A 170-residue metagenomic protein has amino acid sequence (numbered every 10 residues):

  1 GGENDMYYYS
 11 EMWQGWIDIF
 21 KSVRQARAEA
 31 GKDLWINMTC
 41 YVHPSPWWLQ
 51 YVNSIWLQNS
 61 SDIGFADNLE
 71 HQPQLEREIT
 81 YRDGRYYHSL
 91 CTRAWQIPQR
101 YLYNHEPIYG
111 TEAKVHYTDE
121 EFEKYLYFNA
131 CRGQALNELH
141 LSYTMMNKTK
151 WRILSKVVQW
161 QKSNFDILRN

Functional and structural regions predicted by a protein language model:
G1-M6: Short acidic catalytic loops
Y7-E11: Generic detector of multi-pass transmembrane helix bundles and their immediately adjacent loops in polytopic membrane
M12-N170: Active-site-proximal substrate-binding groove within the catalytic cores of carbohydrate-active enzymes
